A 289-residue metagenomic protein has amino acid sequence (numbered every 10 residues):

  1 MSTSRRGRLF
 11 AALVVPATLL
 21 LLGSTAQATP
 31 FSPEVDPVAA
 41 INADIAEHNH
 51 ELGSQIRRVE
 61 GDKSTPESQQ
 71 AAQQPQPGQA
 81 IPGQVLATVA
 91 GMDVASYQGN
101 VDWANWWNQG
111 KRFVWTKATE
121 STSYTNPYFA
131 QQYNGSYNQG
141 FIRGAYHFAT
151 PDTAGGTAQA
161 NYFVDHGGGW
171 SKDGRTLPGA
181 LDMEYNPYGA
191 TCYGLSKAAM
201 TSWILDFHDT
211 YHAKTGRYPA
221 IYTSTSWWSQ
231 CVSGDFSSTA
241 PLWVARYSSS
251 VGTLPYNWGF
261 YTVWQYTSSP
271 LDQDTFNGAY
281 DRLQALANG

Functional and structural regions predicted by a protein language model:
M1-P30: Secretory targeting and sorting signals
S4-R5, W103-N108, A198, W227-Q230 (+1 more regions): Short alpha-helical interface patches
F31-Q98, D235-G289: Functionally critical loop-and-helix segments that line ligand-binding/catalytic clefts of soluble enzyme domains
I81-D206, H212-K214: Substrate-binding cleft of extracellular glycoside hydrolase catalytic domains
S123, D152, W228, V251 (+1 more regions): Flexible, glycine-rich phosphate/dinucleotide-binding loops and adjacent beta-alpha linkers at cofactor/substrate
R175-N257: Catalytic domains of cell-wall/extracellular-matrix polysaccharide-remodeling enzymes, centered on de-N-acetylation
